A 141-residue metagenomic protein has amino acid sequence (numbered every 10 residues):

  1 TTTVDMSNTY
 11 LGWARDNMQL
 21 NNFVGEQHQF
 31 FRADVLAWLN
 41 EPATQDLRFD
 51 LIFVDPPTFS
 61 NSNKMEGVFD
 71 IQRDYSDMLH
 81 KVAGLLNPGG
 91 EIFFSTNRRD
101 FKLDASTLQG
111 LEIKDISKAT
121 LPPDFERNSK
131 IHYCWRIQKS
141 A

Functional and structural regions predicted by a protein language model:
T1-D5: Conserved SAM-binding motif I beta-strand of class I
M6-L51: S-adenosyl-L-methionine
T9-Y10, R32, F49-K81: Mobile active-site "lid"/loop adjacent to the S-adenosyl-L-methionine
R15, A43-T44, K64-G67, A105-L108: Short amphipathic alpha-helical segments
M18, K64, K130-H132: Short, solvent-exposed coil/turn segments
W38, S60-N63, D100-L103: Flexible loop/turn segments at secondary-structure boundaries
L86-N87: Helix-to-beta-strand junctions that scaffold the AdoMet/dcAdoMet cofactor pocket in Class I SAM-dependent enzymes
E91-A141: C-terminal catalytic and target-recognition region of SAM-dependent MTase-like enzymes, primarily methyltransferases
